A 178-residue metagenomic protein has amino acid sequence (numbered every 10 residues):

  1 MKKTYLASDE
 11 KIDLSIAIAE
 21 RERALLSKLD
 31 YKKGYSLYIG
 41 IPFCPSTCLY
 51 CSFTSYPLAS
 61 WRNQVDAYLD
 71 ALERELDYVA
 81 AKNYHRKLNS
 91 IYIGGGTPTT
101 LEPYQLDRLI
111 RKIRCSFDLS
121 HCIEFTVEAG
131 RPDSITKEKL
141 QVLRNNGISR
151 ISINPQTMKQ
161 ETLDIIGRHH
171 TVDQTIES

Functional and structural regions predicted by a protein language model:
M1-L37: N-terminal [4Fe-4S]-dependent radical SAM core
E22, P42-S46, S149: Membrane-targeting and insertion segments and their boundary/processing signals
G34-S36, C48, E124: Structural motif
G34-Y38, F43, S60: Hydrophobic secondary-structure block in the mid-to-C-terminal portion of proteins
G40-S55: Local cysteine-cluster metal-coordination motifs and their immediate loop/turn environment, predominantly Fe-S cluster
S55-S178: Conserved non-cysteine loop/helix-boundary elements of the Radical SAM core domain that shape
